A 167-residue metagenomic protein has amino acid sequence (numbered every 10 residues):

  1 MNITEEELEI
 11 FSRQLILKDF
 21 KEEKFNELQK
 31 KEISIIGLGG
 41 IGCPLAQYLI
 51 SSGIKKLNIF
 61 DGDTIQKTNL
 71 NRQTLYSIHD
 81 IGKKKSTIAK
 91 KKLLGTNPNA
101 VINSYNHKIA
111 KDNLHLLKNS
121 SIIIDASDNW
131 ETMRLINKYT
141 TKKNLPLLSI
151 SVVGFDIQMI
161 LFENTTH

Functional and structural regions predicted by a protein language model:
M1-H167: Adenine nucleotide-associated cytosolic modules
